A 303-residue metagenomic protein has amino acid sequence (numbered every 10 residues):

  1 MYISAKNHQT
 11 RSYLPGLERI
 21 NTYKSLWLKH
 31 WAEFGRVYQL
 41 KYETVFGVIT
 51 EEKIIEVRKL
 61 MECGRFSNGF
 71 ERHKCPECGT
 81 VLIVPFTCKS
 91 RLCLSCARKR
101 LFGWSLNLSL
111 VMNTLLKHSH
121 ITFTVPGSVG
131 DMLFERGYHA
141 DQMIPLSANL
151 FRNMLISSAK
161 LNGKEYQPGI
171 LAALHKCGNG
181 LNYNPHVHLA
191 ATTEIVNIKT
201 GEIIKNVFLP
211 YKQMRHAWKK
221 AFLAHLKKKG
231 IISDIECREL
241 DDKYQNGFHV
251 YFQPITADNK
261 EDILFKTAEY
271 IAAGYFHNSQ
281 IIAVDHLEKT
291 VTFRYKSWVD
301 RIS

Functional and structural regions predicted by a protein language model:
M1-S303: Beta->alpha loop/short-helix hinge microenvironment recognizer with preference for catalytic Tyr/His contexts
